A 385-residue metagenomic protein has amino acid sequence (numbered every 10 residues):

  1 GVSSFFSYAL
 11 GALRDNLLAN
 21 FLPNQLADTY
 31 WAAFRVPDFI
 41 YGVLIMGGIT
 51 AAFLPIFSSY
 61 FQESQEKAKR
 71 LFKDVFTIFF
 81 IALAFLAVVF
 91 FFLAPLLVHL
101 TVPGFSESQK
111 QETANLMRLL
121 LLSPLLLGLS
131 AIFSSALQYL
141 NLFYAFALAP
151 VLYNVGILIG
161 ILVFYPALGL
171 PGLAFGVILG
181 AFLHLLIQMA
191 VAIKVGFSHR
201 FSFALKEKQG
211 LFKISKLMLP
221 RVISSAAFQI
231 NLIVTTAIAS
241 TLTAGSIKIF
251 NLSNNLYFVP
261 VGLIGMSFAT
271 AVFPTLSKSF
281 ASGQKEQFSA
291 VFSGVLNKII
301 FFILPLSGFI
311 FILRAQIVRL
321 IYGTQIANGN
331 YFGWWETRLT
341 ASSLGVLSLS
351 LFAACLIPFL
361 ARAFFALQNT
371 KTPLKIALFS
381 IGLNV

Functional and structural regions predicted by a protein language model:
G1, L122, A136-I159, L349 (+1 more regions): Alpha-helical transmembrane segments of multi-pass membrane transporters/permeases
A19-F39, K216, A239-V261, R338-A341: Interfacial/gating helices of multi-pass transporter permease domains
W31, K67-I81, F85, V89 (+7 more regions): Interfacial transmembrane-helix starts/ends
M46-Q62, M266-Q284, A361: Helix-loop junctions and terminal segments of transmembrane helices in multi-pass membrane transport/translocation
A87-E107, G308-G333: Short membrane-interface helical motifs at transmembrane helix boundaries in multi-pass membrane transporters
S106-I132, N328-L360: Alpha-helical transmembrane segments of multi-pass membrane proteins
P150-I159, A167-K194, F379-N384: Hydrophobic alpha-helical transmembrane segments
M189-F228: Interhelical loop/hinge segments that connect adjacent transmembrane helices in multipass membrane
